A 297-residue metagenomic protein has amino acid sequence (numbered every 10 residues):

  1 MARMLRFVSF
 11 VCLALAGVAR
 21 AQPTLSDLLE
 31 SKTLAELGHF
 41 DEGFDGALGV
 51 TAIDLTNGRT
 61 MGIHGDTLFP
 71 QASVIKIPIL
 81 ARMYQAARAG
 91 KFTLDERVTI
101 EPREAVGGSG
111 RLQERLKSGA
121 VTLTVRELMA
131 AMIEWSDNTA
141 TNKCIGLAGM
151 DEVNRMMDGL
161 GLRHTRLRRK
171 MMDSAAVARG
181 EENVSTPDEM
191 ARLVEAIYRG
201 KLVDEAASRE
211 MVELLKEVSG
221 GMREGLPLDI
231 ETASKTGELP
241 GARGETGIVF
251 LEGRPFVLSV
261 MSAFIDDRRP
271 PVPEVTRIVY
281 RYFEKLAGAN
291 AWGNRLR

Functional and structural regions predicted by a protein language model:
R6-A16: Bacterial N-terminal signal peptides
Q22-F40, L147-G149, R192-G220, P227-E231 (+1 more regions): Structured C-terminal helix/loop/strand segments within mature extracytoplasmic catalytic/sensor domains
Q22-P70, I278: Beta-lactamase-like hydrolase cores
G43-A47, T56, H64-D66, P70-V74 (+8 more regions): Extracytoplasmic
A47, V121, N142-V194, Y198-R199: Mid-domain, small-residue-enriched loop/turn segments at the edges of structured enzyme/sensor domains
L55-T56, L94-R111, A148-G149, G293-R297: Acidic helix-start/capping segments at beta-turn-to-alpha-helix junctions
G58, P70-V98, L258: Active-site SXXK
A105-N142, M150: Conserved catalytic neighborhood of penicillin-recognizing serine enzymes
